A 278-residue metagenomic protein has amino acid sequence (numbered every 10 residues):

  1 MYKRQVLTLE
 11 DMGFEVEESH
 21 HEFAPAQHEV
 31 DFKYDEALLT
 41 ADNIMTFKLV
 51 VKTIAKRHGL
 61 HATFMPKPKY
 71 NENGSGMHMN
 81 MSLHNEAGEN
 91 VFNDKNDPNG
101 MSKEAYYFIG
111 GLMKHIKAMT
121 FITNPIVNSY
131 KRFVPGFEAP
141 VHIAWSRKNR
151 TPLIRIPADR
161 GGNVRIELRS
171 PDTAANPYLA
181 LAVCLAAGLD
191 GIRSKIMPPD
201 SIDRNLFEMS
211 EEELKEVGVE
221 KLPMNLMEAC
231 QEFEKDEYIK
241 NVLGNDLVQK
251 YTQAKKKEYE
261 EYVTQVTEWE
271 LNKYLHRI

Functional and structural regions predicted by a protein language model:
K3-I278: Glycine-rich, acidic/polar active-site loops that bind/position phosphate-bearing ligands
